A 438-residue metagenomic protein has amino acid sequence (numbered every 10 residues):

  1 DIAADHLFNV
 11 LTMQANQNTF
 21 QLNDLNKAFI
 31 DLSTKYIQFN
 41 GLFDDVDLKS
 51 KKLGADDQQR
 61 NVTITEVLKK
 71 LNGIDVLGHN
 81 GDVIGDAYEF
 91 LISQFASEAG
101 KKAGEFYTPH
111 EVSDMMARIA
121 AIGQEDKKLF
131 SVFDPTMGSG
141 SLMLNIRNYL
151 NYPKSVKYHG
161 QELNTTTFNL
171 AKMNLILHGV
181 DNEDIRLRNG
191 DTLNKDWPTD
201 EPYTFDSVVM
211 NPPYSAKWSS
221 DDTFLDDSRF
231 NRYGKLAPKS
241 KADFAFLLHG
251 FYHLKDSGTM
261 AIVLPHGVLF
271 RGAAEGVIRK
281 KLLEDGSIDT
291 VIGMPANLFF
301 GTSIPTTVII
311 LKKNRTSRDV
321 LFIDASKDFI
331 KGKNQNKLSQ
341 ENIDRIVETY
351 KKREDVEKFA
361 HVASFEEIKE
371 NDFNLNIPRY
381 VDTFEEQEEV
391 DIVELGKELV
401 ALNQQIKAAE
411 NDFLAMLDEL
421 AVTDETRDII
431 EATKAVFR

Functional and structural regions predicted by a protein language model:
D1-A120, E183-N194, G293-A296, R318-S326 (+2 more regions): Non-catalytic, mostly N-terminal accessory regions of nucleic-acid modification and defense proteins
D57-R60, L77-N80, E105, G160 (+3 more regions): Alpha-helix initiation/capping motif
V76, E125-D126, H253: Surface-exposed acidic, glycine-flexible loop patches that form ligand/cofactor-binding and adhesion interfaces
K102-M210, S215-F224, F230-Y233, F244-A245 (+2 more regions): Conserved S-adenosyl-L-methionine
N194-K195, P202-R438: A conserved structural/catalytic subdomain of Rossmann-like adenosyl-cofactor enzymes
